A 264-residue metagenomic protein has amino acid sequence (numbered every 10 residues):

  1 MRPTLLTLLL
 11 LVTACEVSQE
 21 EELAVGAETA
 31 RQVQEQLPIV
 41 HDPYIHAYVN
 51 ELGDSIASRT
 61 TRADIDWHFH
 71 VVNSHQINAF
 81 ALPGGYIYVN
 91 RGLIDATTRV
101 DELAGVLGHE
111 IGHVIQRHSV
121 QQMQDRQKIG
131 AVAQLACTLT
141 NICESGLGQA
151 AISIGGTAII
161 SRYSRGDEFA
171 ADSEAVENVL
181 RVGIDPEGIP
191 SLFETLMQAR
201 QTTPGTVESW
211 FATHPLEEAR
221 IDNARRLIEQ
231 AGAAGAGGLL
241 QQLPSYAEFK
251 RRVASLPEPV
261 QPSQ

Functional and structural regions predicted by a protein language model:
R2-T7, C15-Q264: A Zn2+-metalloprotease active-site environment signal
